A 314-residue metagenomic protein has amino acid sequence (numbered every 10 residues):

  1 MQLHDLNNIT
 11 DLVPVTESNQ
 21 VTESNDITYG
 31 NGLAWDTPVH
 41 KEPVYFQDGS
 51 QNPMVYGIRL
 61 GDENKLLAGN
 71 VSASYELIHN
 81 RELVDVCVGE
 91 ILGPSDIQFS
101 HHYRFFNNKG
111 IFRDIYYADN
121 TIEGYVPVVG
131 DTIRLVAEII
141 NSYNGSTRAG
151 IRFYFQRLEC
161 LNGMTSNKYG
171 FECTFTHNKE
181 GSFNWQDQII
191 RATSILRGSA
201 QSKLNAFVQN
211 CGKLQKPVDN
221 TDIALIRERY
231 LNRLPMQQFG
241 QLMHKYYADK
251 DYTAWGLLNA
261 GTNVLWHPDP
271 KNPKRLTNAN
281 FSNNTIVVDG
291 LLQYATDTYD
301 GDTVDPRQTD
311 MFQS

Functional and structural regions predicted by a protein language model:
M1-K41, Y103, N120-S314: Intrinsically disordered, low-complexity regions enriched in serine/threonine
M1-N107: N-terminal low-complexity, intrinsically disordered segments
R81, K109-I111, I133: Residues at beta-strand starts and edge strands
Q98-I122: Beta-rich nucleic-acid/ligand-interaction surfaces
